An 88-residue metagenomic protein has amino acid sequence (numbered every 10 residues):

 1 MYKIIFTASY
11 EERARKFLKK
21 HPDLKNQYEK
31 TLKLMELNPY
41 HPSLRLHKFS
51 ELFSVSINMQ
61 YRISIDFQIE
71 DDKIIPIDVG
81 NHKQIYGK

Functional and structural regions predicted by a protein language model:
M1-K30: Arg/Lys-rich, positively charged N-terminal/basic patches that mediate binding to nucleic acids
K3-I4, P22-K25, I57-R62, D66-K88: Enriched for short, Lys/Arg-rich terminal
S9, E51, N81: Residues that form or immediately flank small-molecule/cofactor binding pockets and catalytic motifs
R15, H41-L46, P76, H82-K83: Generic secondary-structure boundary/loop-capping signal
L32-S56: A short, surface-exposed loop/turn module that caps and links secondary-structure elements
